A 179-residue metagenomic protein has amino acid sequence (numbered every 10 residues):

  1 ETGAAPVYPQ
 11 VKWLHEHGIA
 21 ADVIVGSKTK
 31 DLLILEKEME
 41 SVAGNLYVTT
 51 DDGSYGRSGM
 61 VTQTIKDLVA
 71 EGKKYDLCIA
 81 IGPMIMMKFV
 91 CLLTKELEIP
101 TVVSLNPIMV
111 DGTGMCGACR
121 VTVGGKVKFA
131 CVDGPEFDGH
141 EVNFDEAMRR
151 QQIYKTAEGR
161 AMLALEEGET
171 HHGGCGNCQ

Functional and structural regions predicted by a protein language model:
E1-V110: FNR/FR-type flavoprotein reductase catalytic core
A4-P6, M84-I85, N106-E136, T170-Q179: Local cysteine-cluster metal-coordination motifs and their immediate loop/turn environment, predominantly Fe-S cluster
E16-V23, L35-L46, L68-Y75, E136-Q179: Iron-sulfur (Fe-S) cluster-binding modules
K28-K30, R57, R120, R149-R150 (+1 more regions): Arginine residue identity/basic-tract feature
R57, T101, V127, D133 (+1 more regions): Glycine-rich, flexible loop/turn motifs
C91, G114, V142-N143: Short acidic, glycine/serine/threonine-rich loops at helix termini
